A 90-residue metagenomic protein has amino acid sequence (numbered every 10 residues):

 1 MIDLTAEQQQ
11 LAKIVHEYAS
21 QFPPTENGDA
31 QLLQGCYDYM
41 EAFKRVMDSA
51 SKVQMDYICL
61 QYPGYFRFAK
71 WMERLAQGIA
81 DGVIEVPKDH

Functional and structural regions predicted by a protein language model:
M1-L4, F43: Residue-level detector of alpha-helix boundary/anchor positions
I2, H16-E17, D56, A80: Residue-level detector of alpha-helical transmembrane segments in integral membrane proteins
D3-N27: Short terminal alpha-helical segments
P24-A80: Acidic, low-complexity, intrinsically disordered interaction modules
P87-H90: Short acidic DE-rich linear segments
